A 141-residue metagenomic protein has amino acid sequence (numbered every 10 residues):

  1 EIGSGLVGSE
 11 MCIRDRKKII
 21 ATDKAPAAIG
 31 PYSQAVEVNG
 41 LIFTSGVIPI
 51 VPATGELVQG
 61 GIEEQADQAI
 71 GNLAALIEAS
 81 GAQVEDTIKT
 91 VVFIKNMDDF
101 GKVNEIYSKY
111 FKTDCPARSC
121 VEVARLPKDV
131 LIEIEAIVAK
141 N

Functional and structural regions predicted by a protein language model:
E1-D15: Single conserved hydrophobic/aromatic residue that forms the stacking wall/gate of nucleotide- or nucleobase-binding
R16-N141: Short, polar/acidic, helix-capping and beta-turn segments at strand->helix junctions that line the mouths
